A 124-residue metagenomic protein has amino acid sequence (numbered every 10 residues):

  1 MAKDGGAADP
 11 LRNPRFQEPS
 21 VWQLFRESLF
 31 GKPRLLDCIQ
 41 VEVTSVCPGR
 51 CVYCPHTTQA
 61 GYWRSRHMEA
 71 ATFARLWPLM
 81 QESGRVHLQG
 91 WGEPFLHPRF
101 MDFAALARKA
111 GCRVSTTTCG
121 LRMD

Functional and structural regions predicted by a protein language model:
G6-D124: Conserved alpha-helical substructure of the radical SAM core
